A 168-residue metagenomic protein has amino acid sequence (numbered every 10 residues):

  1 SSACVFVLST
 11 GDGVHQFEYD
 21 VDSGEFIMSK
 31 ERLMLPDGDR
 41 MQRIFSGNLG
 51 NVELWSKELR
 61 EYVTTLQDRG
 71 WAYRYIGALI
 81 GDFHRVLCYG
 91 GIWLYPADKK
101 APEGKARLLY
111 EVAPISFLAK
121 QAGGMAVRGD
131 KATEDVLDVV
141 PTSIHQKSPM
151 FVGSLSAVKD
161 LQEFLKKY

Functional and structural regions predicted by a protein language model:
S2-Y168: IMPase-like, lithium-sensitive Mg2+-dependent phosphomonoesterase catalytic core
